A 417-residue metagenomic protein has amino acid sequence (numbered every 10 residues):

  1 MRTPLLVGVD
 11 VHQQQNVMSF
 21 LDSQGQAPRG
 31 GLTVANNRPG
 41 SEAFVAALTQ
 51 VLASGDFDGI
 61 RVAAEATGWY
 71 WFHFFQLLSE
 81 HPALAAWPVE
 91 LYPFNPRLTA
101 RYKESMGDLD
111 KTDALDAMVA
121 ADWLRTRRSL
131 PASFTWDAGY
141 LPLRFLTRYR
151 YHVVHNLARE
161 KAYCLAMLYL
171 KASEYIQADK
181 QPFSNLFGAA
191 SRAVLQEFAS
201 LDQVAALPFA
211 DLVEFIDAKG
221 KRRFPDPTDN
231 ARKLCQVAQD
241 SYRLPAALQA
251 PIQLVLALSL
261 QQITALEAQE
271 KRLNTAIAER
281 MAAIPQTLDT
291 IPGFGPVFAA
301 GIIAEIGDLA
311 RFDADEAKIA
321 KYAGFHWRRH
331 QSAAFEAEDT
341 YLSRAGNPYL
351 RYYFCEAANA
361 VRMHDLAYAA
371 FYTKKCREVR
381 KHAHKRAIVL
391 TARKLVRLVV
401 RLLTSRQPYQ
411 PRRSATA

Functional and structural regions predicted by a protein language model:
M1-A417: A detector of single, family-specific signature residues that are central to catalytic or substrate-handling motifs
